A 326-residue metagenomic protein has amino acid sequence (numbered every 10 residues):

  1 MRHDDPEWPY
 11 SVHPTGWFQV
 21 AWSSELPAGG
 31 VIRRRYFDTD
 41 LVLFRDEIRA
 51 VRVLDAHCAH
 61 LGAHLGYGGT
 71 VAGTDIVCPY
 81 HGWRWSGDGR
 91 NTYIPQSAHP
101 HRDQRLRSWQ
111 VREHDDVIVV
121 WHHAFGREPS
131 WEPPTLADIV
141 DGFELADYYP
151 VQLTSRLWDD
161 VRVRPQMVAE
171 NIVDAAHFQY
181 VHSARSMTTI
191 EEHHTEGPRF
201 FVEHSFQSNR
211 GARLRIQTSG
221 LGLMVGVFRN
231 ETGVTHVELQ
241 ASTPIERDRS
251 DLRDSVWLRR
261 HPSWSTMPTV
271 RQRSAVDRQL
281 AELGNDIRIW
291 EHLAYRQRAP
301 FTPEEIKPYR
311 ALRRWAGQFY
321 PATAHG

Functional and structural regions predicted by a protein language model:
M1-D4, G326: Non-catalytic, topology-defining segments of multipass membrane proteins
R2-H3, Y10, G69, Q179-T189: A short, aromatic/hydrophobic, helix- or strand-capping loop or linear motif that either lines the entrance/gate
D5-P6, Q19-E144: Rieske [2Fe-2S] iron-sulfur-binding domain
P9-Y10, R33, Q110-R112, S242-P244 (+1 more regions): A general structural signal for short secondary-structure junctions and capping/turn motifs
A50, W131-G326: C-terminal catalytic domain of Rieske-type non-heme iron oxygenases
